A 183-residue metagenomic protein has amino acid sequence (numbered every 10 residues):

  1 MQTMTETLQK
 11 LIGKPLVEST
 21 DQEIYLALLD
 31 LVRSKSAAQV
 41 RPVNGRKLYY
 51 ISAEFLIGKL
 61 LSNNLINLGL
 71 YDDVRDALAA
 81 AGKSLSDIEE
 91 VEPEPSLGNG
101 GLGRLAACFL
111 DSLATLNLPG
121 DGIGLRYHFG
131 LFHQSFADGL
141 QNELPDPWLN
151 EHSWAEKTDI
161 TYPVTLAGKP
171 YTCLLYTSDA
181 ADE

Functional and structural regions predicted by a protein language model:
M1-A37: N-terminal-proximal low-complexity accessory segments that begin disordered and transition into the first
G13-E18, D87-S96: Glycine- and acidic
T20, I24, I66, L97-G101: Catalytic cores of large soluble enzymes that bind and process phosphate-bearing ligands
L31-E89: Conserved oxyanion/phosphate-binding beta-strand-loop segments in alpha/beta enzyme cores
E90-G130: TRNA-binding/sensing appendages of the translation machinery
N99, L118-L175: Extended, regular secondary-structure scaffolds
Y176-E183: Conserved small/polar residues in nucleotide/adenosyl-binding loops
